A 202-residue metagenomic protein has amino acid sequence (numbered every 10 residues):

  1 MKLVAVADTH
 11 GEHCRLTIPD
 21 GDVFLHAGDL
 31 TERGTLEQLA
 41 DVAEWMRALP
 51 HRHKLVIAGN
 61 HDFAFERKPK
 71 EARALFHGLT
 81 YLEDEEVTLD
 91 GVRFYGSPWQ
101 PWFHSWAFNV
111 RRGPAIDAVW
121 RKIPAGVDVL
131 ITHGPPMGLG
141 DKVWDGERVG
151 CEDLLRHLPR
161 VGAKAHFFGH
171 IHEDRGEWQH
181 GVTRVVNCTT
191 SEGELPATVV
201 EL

Functional and structural regions predicted by a protein language model:
M1-H10, A27, G91-Q100, D128-H133 (+1 more regions): Active-site-proximal beta-strand elements of phosphoester/diester hydrolases
K2, H53-L55, T80, R93 (+2 more regions): Proline-centered loop/turn at the N-terminus of a beta-strand
V6-L89, C188: Core catalytic region of metal-dependent phosphoesterases/phosphodiesterases, especially metallo-beta-lactamase-like
H10, L30-T31, N60-D62, E86 (+4 more regions): Catalytic metal-binding/acid-base residues of hydrolase active sites
T31, L36, F103-H104, G126-K164: Active-site-proximal segments of metal-dependent phosphoesterases and phosphodiesterases across multiple
L39-A43, E71-L79, R111-I116, D145-L155: Charged helix-capping and loop-helix junction motifs
E86-D90, D153-V161, A165, H172-L202: Binuclear metal-dependent phosphoesterase catalytic core
V92-V129, E147-D153: Binuclear metal-dependent hydrolase catalytic cores centered on His/Asp/Glu-rich metal-binding motifs
